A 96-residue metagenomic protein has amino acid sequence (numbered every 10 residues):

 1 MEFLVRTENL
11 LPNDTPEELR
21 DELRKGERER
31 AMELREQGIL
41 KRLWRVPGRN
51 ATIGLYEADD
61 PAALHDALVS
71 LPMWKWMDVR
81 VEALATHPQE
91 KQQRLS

Functional and structural regions predicted by a protein language model:
M1-S96: Conserved, structured core segments of small domains
